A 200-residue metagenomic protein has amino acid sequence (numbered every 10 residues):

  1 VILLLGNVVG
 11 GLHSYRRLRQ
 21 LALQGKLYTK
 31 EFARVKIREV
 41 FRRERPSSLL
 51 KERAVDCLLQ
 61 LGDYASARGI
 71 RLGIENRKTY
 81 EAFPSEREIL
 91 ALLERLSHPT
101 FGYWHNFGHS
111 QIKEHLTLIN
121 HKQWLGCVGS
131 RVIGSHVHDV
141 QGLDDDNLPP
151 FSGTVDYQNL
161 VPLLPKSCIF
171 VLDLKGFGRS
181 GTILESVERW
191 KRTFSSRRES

Functional and structural regions predicted by a protein language model:
V1-Y103: Active-site acidic/histidine proton-transfer and metal-coordination neighborhood in alpha/beta enzyme cores
V35, D56-L59, D63, F83-S200: Histidine-acidic metal/acid-base catalytic patches
